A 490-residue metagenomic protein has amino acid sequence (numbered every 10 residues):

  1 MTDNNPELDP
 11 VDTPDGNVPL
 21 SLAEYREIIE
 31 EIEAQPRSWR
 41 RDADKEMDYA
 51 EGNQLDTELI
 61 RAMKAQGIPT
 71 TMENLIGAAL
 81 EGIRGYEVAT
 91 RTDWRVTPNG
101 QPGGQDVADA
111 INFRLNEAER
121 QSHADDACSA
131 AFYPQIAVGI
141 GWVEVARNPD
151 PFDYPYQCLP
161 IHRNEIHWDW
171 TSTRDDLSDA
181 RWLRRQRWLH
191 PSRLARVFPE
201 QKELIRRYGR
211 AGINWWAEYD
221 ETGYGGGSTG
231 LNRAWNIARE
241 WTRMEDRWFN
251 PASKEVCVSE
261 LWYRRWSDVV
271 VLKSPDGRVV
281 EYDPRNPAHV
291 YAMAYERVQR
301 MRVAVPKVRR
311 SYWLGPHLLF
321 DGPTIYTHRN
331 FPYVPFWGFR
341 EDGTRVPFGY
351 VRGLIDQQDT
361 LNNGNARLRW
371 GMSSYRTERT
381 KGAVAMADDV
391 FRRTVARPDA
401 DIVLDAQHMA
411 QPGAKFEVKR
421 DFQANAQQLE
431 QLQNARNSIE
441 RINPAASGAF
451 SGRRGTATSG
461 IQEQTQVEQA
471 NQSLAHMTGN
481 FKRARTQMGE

Functional and structural regions predicted by a protein language model:
M1-E490: Extended alpha-helical, oligomerization-prone segments that build pores/tubes and scaffolds
